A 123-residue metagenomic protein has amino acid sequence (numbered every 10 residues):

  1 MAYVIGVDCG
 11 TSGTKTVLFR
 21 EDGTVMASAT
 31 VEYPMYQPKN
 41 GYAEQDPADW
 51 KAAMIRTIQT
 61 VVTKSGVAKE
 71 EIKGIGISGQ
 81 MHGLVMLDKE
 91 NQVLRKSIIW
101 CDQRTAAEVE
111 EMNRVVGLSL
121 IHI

Functional and structural regions predicted by a protein language model:
M1-R95, A107: N-terminal glycine/serine-rich phosphate-binding loop of ATP-dependent small-molecule kinases, especially carbohydrate
A68, G117-S119: Alpha-helix initiation/capping motif
I98: Glycine- and other small-residue-rich loops at beta-strand/loop junctions that grip anionic moieties
D102: Carbohydrate-associated surface elements
A106-G117: Hinge/lid segment of periplasmic solute-binding proteins
I121-I123: Conserved small/polar residues in nucleotide/adenosyl-binding loops
